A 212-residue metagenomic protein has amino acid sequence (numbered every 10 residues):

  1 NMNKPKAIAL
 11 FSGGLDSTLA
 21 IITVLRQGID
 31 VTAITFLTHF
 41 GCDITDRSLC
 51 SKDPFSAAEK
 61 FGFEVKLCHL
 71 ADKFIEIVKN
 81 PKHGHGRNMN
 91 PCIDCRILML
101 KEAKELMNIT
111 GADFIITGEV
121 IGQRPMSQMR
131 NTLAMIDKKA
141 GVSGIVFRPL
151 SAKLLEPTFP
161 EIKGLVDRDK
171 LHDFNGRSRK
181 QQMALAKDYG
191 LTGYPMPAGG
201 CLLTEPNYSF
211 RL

Functional and structural regions predicted by a protein language model:
N1-D188: ATP-dependent adenylation/nucleotidyltransferase module used to activate substrates
N175-L212: Anionic-ligand-binding alpha/beta catalytic cores of soluble enzymes and soluble regulatory domains that recognize
